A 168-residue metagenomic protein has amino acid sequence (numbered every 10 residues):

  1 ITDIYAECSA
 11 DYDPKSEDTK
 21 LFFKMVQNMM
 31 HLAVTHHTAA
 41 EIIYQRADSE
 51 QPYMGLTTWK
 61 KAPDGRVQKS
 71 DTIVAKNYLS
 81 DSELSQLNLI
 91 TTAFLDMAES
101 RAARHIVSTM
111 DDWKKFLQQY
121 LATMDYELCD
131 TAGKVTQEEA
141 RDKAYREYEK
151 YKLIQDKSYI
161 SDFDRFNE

Functional and structural regions predicted by a protein language model:
I1-E168: Positively charged, phosphate-engaging catalytic surfaces used for nucleic-acid and nucleotide handling
